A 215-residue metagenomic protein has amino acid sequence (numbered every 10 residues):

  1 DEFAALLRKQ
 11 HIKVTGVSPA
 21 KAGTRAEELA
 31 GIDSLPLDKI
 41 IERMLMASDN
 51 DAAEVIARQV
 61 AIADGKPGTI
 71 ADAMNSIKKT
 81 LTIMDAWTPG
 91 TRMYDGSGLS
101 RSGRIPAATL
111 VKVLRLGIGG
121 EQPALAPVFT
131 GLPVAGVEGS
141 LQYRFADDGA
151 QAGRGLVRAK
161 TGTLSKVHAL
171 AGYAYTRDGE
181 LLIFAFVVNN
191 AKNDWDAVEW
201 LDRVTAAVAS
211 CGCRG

Functional and structural regions predicted by a protein language model:
D1-P127: A small/polar active-site loop signature that marks catalytic segments
A86-G215: C-terminal soluble interaction/assembly domains
